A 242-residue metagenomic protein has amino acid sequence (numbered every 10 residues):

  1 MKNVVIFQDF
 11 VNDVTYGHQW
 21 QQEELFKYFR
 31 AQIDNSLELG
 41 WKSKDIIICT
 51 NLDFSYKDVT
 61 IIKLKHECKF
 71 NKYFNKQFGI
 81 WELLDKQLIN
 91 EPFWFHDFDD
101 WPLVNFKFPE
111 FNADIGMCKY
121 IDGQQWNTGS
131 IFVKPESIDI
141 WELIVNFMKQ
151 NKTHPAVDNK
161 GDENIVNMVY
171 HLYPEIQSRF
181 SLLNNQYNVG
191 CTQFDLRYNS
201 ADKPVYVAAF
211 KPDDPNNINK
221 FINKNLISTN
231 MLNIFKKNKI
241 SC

Functional and structural regions predicted by a protein language model:
M1-K72, D85-N90, P135, K211-N217 (+1 more regions): N-terminal anchoring/stem segment of glycosyltransferases
K2, A113, N127-T128, E163 (+1 more regions): Short, surface-exposed beta-edge/turn micro-motifs
I6, I47-C49, P92-D97, G116-M117 (+1 more regions): A structural signal for short, well-ordered beta-strand segments and their strand-loop junctions that often border
K27-R30, F74, F78, K160-H171: A structural signal for well-ordered alpha-helical segments within the folded catalytic domains of diverse enzymes
I48-S55, F98-K107, Q186: Short, polar loop motifs at secondary-structure junctions
D58-E67, K76-Q77, C191-A201: Charged, often glycine-rich, active-site loop that binds/positions anionic groups
I61, C68, Y73-W126, I131-P135: GT-A fold catalytic core of metal-dependent nucleotide-sugar glycosyltransferases, centered on the diacidic
D139-S241: Catalytic core and acceptor-binding pocket of nucleotide-sugar-dependent glycosyltransferases
